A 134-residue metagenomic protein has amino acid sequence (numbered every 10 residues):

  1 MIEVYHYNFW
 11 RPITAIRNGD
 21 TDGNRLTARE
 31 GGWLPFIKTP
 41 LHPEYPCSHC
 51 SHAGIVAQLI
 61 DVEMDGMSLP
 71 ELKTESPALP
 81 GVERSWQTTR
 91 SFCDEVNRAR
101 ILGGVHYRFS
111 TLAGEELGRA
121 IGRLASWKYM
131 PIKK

Functional and structural regions predicted by a protein language model:
M1-K134: Hydrophobic alpha-helical bundle signature of multipass membrane enzymes
